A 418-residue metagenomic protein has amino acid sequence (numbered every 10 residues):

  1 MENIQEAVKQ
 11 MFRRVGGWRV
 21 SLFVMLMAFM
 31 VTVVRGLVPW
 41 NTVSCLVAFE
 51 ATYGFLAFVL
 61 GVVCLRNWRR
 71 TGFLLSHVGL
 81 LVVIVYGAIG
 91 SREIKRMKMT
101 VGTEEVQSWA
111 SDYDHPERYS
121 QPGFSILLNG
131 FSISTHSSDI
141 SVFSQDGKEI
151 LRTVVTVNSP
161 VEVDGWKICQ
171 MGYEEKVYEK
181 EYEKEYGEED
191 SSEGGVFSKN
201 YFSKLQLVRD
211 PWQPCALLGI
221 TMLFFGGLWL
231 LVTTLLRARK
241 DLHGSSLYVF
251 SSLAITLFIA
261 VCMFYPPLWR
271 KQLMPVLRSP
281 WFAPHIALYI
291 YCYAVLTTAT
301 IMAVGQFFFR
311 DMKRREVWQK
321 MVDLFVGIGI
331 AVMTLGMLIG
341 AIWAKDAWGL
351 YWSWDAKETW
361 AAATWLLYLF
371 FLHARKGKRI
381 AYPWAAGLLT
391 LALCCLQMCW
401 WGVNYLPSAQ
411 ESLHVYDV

Functional and structural regions predicted by a protein language model:
M1-V418: Solvent-exposed, non-transmembrane regions of integral membrane proteins
